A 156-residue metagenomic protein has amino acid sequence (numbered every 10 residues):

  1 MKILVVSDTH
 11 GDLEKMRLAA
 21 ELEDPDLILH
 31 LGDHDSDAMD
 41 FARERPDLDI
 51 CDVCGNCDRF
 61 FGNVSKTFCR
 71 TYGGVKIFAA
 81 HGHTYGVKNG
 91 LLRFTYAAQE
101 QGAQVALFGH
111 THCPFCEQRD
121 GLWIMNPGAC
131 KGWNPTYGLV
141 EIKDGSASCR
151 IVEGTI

Functional and structural regions predicted by a protein language model:
M1-D47, D58-S65, P135-T136, I142-S148 (+1 more regions): N-terminal active-site segment of His-dependent metallophosphoesterases
K2, K66-F68, K76-F78, W123 (+1 more regions): Short beta-strand micro-motifs in enzyme catalytic cores
V5-S7, L27-D33, C51-N56, F78-H81 (+2 more regions): Active-site neighborhood of phospho(di)ester-bond hydrolases with catalytic His/Asp-centered motifs
G11, Y85-G86, G132: Glycine-/small-residue-rich active-site loops that bind phosphorylated ligands and cofactors
K15, G73, Q99-G102, Q118-D120 (+1 more regions): Binuclear metal-dependent phosphoesterase catalytic core
E21-L27, A38-A42, F60-C116: His/acidic metal-ligating clusters that form di-metal
P46-D49, L122: A short helix->loop->beta-strand "cap" motif at the edges of active sites that frequently abuts
C51-C57, C69, C113-C116, C130 (+1 more regions): Generic recognition of cysteine residues
